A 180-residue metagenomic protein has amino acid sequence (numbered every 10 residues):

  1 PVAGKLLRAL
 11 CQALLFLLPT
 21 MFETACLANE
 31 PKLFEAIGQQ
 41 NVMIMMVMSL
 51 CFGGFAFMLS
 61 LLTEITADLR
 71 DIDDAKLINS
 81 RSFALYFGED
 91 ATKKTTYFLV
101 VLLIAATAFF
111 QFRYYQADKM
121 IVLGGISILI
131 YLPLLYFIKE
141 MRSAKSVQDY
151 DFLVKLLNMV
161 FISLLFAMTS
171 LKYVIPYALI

Functional and structural regions predicted by a protein language model:
P1-I180: Multi-pass alpha-helical membrane architecture of UbiA-family and related isoprenoid/lipid prenyltransferases
